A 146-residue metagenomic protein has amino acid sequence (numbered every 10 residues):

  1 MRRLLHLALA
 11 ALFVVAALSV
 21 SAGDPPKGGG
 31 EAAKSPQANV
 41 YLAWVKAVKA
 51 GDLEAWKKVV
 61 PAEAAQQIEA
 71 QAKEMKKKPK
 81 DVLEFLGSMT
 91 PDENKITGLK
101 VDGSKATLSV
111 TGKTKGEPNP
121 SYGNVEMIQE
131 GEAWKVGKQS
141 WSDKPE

Functional and structural regions predicted by a protein language model:
M1-L9: Bacterial N-terminal signal peptides that target proteins for export
L12, S19-A50: Short, low-complexity N-terminal intrinsically disordered segments enriched in polar/charged residues
W44, W56, L108, M127: Hydrophobic pocket/interface hotspot
G51-Q67: Short, well-ordered alpha-helical segments enriched in acidic and aromatic residues
K57, E69-K73, L83: Residue-level detector of alpha-helical secondary structure
E74-N124, W141-S142, E146: Surface-exposed, charged secondary-structure patches
S121-K135: A short, surface-exposed beta-strand/turn
V136-S140: Conserved short beta-strand edge segments in small beta-sheet-based binding/regulatory domains
